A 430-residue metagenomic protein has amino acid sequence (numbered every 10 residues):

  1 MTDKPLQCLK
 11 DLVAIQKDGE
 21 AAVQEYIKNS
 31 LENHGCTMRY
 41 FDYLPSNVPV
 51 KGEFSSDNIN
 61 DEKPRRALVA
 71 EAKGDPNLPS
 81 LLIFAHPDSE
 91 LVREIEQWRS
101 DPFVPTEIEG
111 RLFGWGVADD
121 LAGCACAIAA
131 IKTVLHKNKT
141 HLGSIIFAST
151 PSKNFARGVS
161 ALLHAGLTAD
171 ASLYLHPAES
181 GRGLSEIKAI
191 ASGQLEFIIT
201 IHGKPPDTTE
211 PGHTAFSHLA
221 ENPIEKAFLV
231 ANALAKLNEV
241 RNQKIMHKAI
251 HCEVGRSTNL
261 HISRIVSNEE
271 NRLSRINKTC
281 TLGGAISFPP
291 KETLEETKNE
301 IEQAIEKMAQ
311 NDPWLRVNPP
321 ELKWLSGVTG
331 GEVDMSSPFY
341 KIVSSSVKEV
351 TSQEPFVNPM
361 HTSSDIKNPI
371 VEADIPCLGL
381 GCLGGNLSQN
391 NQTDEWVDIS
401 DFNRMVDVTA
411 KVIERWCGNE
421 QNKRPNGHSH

Functional and structural regions predicted by a protein language model:
M1-L112, H136, T140-H141, H428: Acidic/His- and Gly-rich active-site-bordering loop/insert found across diverse amide/peptide-bond hydrolases
D57-E62, S180, I187-A191, H251-V254 (+1 more regions): Short Gly/Pro-enriched turn/cap motifs at secondary-structure boundaries
R65, S100, L142, T168 (+3 more regions): Short, solvent-exposed loop/turn segments at the edges of secondary structure
S80-L82, L112, D170-Y174, E196-I198 (+1 more regions): Short glycine-aspartate micro-motif
I108-D119, Q353-N358, V397: Short pre-catalytic strand/loop immediately N-terminal to key active-site residues, enriched for Gly-Thr
V117, L121-N238, N391-M405: Fold-level recognition of mixed alpha/beta catalytic cores in primary-metabolism enzymes, strongest
R182, E196-H430: Metal-dependent amide/peptide-bond hydrolase catalytic core, centered on the "pita-bread" metallohydrolase fold
